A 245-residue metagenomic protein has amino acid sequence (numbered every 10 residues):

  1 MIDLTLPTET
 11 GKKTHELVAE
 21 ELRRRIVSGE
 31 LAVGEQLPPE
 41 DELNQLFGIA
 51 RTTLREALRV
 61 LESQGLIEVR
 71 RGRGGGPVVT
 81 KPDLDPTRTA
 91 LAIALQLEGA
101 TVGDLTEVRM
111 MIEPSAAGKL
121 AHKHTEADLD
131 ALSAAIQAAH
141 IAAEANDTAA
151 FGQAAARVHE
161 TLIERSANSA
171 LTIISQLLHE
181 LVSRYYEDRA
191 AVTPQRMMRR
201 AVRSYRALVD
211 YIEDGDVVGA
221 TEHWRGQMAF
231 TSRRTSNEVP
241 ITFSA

Functional and structural regions predicted by a protein language model:
M1-I112, N237-A245: Short linear motifs at protein or domain termini
L6-P7, Q96-G103, L120-T125, A142-A145 (+1 more regions): A ubiquitous short alpha-helical element
D128-A143: Amphipathic alpha-helical segments enriched in hydrophobic/aromatic residues interleaved with Lys/Arg
I136, A145, Q153-H159, T172 (+1 more regions): C-terminal all-alpha effector/ligand-binding and dimerization domain of prokaryotic HTH-type transcriptional repressors
L162: Short basic (Lys/Arg) and small-residue
